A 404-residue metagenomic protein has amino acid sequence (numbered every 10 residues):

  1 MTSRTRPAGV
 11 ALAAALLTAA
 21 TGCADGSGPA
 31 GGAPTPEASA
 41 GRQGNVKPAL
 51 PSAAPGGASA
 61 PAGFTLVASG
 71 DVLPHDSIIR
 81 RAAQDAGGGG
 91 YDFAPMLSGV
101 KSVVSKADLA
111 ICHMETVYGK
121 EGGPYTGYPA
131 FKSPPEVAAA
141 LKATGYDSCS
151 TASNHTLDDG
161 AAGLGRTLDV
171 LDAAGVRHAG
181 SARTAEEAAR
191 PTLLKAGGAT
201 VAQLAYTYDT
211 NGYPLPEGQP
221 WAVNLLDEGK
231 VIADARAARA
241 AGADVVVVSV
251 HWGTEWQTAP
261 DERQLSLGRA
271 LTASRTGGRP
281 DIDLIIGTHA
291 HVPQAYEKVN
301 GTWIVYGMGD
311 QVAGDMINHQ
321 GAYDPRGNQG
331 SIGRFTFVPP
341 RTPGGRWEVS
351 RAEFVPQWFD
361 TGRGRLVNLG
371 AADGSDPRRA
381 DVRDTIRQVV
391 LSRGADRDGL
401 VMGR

Functional and structural regions predicted by a protein language model:
M1-A11: Bacterial N-terminal signal peptides that target proteins for export
T2-R4, D25-R404: Acidic, metal/ion-coordinating pockets
L12-L17: Hydrophobic helical h-region of N-terminal Sec-dependent signal peptides in bacterial secretory/periplasmic proteins
A19-G22: C-terminal motif of bacterial Sec signal peptides marking the signal peptidase cleavage site
